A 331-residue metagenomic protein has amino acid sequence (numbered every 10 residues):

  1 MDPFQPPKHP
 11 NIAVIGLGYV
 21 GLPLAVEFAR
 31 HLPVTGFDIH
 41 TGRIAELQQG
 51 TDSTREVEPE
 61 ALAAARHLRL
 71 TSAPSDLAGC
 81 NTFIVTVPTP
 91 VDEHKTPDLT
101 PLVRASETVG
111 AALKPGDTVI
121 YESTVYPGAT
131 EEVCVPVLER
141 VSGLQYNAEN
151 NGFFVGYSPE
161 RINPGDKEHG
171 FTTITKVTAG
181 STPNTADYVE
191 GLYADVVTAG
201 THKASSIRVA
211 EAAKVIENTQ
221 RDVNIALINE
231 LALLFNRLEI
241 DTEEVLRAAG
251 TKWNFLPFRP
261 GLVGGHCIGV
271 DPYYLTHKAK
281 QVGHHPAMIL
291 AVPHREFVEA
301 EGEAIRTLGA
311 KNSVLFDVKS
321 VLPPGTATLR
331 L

Functional and structural regions predicted by a protein language model:
M1-L331: Structural/interface elements that position substrates and couple domains in central-metabolism enzymes
